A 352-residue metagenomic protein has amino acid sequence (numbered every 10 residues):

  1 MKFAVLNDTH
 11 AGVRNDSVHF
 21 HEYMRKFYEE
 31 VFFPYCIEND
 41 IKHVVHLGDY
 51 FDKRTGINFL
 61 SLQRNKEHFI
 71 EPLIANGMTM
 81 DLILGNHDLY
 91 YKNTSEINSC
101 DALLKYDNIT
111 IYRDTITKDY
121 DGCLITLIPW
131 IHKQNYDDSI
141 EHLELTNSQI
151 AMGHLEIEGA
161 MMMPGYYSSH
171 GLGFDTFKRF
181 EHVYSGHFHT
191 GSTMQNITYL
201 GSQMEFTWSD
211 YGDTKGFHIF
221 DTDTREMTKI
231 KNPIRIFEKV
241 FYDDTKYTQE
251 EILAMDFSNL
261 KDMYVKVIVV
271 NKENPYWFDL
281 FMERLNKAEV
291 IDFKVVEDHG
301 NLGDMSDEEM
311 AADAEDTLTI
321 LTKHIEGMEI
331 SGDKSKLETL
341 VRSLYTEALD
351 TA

Functional and structural regions predicted by a protein language model:
M1-M24, E144-M152: Mobile, glycine- and charge-enriched loop segments and immediately flanking short secondary-structure elements within
V5-N7, H43-D49, T79-N86, T110-T115 (+4 more regions): Active-site neighborhood of phospho(di)ester-bond hydrolases with catalytic His/Asp-centered motifs
T9, V13-T117, T176-F177: Core catalytic region of metal-dependent phosphoesterases/phosphodiesterases, especially metallo-beta-lactamase-like
H10-R14, D52-T55, L82-T94, K118 (+4 more regions): Active-site environment of divalent metal-dependent phosphoester hydrolases
L73-N76, H142-T146, F174-R179, S258-L260 (+1 more regions): Short, conserved loop/helix-junction motifs that constitute active-site signature segments in enzyme catalytic cores
D88-F174: Conserved catalytic scaffold of divalent metal-dependent phosphoesterases
M163-M227: Conserved beta-sheet core of the metallophosphoesterase superfamily
T222-A352: Accessory, non-catalytic peripheral segments of nucleic-acid enzymes
